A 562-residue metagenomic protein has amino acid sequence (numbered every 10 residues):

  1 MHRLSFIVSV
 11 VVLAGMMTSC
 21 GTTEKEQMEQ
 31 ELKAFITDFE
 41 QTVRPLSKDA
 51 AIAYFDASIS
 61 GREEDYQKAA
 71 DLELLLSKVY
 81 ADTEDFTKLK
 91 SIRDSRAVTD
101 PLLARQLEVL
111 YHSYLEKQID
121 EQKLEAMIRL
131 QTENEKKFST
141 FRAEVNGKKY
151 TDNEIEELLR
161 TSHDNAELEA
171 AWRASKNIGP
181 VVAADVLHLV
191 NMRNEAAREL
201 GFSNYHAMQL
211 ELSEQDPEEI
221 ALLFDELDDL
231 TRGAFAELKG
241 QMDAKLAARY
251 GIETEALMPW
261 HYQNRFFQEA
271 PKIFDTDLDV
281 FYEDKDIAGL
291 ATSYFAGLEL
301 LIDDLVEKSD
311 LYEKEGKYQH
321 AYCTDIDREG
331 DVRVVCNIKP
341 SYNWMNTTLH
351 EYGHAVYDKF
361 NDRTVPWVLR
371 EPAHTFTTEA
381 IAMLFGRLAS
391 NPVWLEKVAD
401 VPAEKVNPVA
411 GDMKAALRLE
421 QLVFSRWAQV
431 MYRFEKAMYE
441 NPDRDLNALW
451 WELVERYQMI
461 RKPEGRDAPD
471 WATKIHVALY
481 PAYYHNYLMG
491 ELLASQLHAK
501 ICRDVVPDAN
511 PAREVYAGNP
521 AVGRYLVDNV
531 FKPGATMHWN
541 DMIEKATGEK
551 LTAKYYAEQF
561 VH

Functional and structural regions predicted by a protein language model:
M1-I7: Bacterial N-terminal signal peptides that target proteins for export
M16-S19: C-terminal motif of bacterial Sec signal peptides marking the signal peptidase cleavage site
G21-L32, E63-D65, V109, N204 (+7 more regions): C-terminal, non-catalytic "cap/extension" segments appended to globular domains
E24-L187, A482, I543, A557: N-terminal helix-rich structural modules
K148-N153, E157, T161, L187-V335 (+2 more regions): Active-site-proximal, well-structured secondary-structure segments within enzyme catalytic domains
A166-E169, R173, I287, G316-S341 (+2 more regions): Active-site scaffold of zinc-dependent metalloenzymes
H206, N337, D358-L384: Post-HEXXH active-site segment of zinc metalloproteases
F224-A234, P372-P408, L497: Post-HExxH zinc-binding segment in Zn-dependent metallohydrolases
